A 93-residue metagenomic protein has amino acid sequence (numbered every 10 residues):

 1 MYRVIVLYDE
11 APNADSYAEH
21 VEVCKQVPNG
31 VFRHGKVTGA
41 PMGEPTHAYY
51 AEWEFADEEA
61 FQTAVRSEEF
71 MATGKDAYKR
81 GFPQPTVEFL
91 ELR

Functional and structural regions predicted by a protein language model:
M1-R66, F89-R93: Short S/T/G/P-rich N-terminal loop/turn motif that feeds into the first structured element of a domain
F61-F89: C-terminal structural segments of small proteins and small subunits
